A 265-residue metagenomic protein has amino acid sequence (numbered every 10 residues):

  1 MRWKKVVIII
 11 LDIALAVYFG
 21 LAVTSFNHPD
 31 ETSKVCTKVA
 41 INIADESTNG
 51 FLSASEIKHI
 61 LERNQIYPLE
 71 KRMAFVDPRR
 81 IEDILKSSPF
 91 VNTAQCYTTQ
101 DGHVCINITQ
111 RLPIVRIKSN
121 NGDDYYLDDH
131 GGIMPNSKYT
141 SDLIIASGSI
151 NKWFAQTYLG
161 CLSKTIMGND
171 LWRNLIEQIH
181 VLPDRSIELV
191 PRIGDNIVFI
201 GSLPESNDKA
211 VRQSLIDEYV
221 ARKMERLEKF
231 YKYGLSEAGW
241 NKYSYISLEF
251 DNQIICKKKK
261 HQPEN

Functional and structural regions predicted by a protein language model:
M1-S87, N92-N265: Charged, solvent-exposed interaction patches on well-folded alpha/beta domains that mediate macromolecular contacts
